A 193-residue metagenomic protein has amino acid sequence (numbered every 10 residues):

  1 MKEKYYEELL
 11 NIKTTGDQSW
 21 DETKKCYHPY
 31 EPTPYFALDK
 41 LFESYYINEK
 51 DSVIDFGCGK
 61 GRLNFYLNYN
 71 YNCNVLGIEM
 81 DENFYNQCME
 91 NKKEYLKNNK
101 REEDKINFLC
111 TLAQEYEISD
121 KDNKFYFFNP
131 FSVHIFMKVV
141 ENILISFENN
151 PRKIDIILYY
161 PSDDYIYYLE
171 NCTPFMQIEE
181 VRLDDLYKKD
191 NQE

Functional and structural regions predicted by a protein language model:
M1-E49: S-adenosyl-L-methionine
K50-G59: Conserved class I S-adenosyl-L-methionine
G61-F65: Glycine-rich SAM-binding Motif I of class I
N74-E79: Conserved SAM-binding motif I beta-strand of class I
N83-F84: Conserved short alpha-helix immediately C-terminal to the canonical SAM/SAH-binding motif I of Rossmann-like
Q87-S119: S-adenosyl-L-methionine
N123-I135: A short SAM/SAH-binding and catalytic strip from SAM-dependent methyltransferases
H134-Q192: C-terminal substrate-binding/active-site "lid" region of AdoMet-derived donor-dependent transferases
